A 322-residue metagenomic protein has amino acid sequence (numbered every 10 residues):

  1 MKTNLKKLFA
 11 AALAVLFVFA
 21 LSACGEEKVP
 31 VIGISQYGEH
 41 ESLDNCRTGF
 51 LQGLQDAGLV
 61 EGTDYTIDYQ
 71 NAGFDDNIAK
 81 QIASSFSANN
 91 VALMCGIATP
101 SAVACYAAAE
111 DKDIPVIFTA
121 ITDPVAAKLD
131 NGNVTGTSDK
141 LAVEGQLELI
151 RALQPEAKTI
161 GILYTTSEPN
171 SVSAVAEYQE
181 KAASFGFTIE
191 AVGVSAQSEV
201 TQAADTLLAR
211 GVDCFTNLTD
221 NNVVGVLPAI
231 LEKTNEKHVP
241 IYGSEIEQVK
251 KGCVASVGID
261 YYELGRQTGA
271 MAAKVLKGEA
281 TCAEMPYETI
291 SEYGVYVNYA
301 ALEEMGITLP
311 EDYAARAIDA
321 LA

Functional and structural regions predicted by a protein language model:
A20-A23: C-terminal motif of bacterial Sec signal peptides marking the signal peptidase cleavage site
G25-E27: Bacterial signal peptide processing site
V31-A57, D68-N77, S167-S171, N221-N222: Extracytoplasmic "Venus flytrap"
I32, F50, D139-F185, M285-A301: An alpha-beta-alpha
T66-A88, V192-L208: Structural motif
N71-K128, D220-S244: Beta-alpha junction/loop-to-helix N-cap segments that form part of ligand/metal-binding clefts
A126-R151, K251-R266: Short beta-strand elements at the ligand-binding edges of bilobed clamshell
K274-A322: Hinge/cleft segment of the Venus flytrap/periplasmic-binding protein
